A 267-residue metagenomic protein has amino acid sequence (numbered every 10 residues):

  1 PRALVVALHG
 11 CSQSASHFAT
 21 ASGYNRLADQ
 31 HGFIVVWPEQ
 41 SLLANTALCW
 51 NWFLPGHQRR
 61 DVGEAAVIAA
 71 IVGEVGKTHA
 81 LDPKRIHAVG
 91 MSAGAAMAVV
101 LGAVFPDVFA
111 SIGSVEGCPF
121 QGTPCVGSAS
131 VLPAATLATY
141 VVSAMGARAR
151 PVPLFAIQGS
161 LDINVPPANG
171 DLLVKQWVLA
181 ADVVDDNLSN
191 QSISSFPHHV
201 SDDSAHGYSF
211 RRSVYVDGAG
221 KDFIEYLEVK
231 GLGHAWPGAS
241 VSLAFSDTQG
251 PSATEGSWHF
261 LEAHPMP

Functional and structural regions predicted by a protein language model:
P1-H87, M91, A96-V104, V108-A110 (+3 more regions): Serine-hydrolase catalytic machinery in alpha/beta-hydrolase-like enzymes
Y24-N25, V174, W258: Short amphipathic alpha-helical segments and helix-helix/interface helices
V62-A70, A168-K175, P251-E255: A structural signal for well-ordered alpha-helical segments within the folded catalytic domains of diverse enzymes
H79, F105, F109, E116 (+2 more regions): A generic secondary-structure signal for well-formed alpha-helical elements
P119-S189, F196-D222, E228-G231: The feature captures the conserved acid-bearing segment of alpha/beta-hydrolase catalytic domains
Y226-S240: Active-site-adjacent mobile loop/cap segments within catalytic or ligand-binding domains
A244-P267: Catalytic active-site module of serine/aspartate enzymes centered on a nucleophile-bearing elbow/loop
